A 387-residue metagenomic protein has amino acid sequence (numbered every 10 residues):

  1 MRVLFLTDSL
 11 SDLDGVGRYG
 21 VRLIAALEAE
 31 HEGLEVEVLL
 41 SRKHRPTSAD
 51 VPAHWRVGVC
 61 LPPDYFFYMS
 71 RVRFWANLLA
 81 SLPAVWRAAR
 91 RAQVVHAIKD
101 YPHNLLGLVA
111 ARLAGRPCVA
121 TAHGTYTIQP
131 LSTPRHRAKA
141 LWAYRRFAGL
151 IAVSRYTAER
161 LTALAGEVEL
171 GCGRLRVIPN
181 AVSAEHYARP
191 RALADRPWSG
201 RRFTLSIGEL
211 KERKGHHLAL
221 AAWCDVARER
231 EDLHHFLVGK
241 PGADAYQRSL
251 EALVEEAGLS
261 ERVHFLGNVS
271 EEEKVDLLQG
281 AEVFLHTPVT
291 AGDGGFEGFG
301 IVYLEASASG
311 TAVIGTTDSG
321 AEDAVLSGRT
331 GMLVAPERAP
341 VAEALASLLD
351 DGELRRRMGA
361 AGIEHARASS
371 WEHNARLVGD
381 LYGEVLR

Functional and structural regions predicted by a protein language model:
L4, R196-K214, L220-W223, F236: Conserved donor-binding/catalytic core segment of Leloir-type glycosyltransferases
T7-L13, A25-R73, G173: N-terminal strand-loop element at the rim of the active site of nucleotide-sugar-dependent glycosyltransferases
H44, V182, I207, H234-R248: Glycosyltransferase donor-sugar binding loop
Q93, Q279-G294, T311: Acidic donor-binding loop of glycosyltransferase active sites
Y156, A181: Carbohydrate-associated surface elements
Q247-E273: Nucleotide-activated donor-binding/catalytic signature segment of Leloir-type glycosyltransferases, i.e., the conserved
Y303, A308, A312-G315, V325: Short hydrophobic beta-strand element within catalytic cores of glycosyltransferases and related nucleotide-activated
L326-G328, M332-A339, S347-E353: Conserved acidic donor-binding segment of nucleotide-sugar-dependent glycosyltransferases
